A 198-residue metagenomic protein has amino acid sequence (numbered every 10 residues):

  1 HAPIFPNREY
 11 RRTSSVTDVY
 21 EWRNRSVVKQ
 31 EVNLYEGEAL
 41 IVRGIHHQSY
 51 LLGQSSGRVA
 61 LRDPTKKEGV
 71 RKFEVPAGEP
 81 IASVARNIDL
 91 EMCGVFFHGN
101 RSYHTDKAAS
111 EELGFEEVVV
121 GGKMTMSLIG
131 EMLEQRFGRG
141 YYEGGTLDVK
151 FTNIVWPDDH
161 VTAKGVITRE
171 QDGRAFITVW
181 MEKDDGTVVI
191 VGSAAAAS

Functional and structural regions predicted by a protein language model:
H1, E116-E143: Active-site helix/loop of acyl-thioester processing domains in fatty-acid/polyketide metabolism, spanning hotdog-fold
H1-P6, G37, I45, D89-F97 (+1 more regions): Extended interaction regions within the primary functional domain
H1-S83, F151, P157-S198: HotDog/MaoC-like acyl-thioester-processing domains
P6, T105, V120-G121, P157: Generic structural "secondary-structure junction" signal
E9-T13, R25-V27, R62-D63, F97-G99 (+4 more regions): A short linear-motif detector with a strong N-terminal bias
L52-V120, E134, G138: Catalytic strand-loop segment that frames the active site of acyl-thioester-processing enzymes
E143-F151: A conserved acidic, glycine/proline-rich C-terminal tail/linker
